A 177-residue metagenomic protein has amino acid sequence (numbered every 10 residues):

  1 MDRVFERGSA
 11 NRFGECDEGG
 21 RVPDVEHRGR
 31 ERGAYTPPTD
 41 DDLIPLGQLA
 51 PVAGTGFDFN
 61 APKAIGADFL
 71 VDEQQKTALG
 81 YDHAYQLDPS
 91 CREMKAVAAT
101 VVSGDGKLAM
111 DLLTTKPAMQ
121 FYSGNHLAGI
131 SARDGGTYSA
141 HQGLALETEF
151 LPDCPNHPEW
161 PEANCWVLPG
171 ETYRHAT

Functional and structural regions predicted by a protein language model:
M1-A176: An exposed, glycine/acidic-rich loop-and-rim segment of catalytic or binding clefts
